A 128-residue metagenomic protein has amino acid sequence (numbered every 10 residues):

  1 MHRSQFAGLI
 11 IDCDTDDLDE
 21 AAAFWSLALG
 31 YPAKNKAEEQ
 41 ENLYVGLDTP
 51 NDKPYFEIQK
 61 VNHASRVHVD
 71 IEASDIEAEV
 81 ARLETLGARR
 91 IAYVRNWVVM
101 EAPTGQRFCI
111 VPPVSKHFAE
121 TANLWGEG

Functional and structural regions predicted by a protein language model:
M1-A22, V67-I71, V114-G128: N-terminal beta-strand motif that seeds the catalytic metal site of vicinal oxygen chelate
M1-K53, A78-E79, T85, I91 (+1 more regions): Core segments of cupin and vicinal oxygen chelate
V61-A92: Mid-chain, well-packed structural core segment of small domains
A102: Short, acidic, Ser/Thr-enriched surface-loop or helix-capping motifs
